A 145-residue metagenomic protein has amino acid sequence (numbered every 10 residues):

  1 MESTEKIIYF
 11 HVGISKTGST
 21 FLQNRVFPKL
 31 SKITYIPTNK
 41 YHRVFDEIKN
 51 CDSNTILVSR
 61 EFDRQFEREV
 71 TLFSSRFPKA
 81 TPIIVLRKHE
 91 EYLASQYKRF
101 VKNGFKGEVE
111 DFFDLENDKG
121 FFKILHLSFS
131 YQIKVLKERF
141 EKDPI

Functional and structural regions predicted by a protein language model:
M1-R64, R76, A80, H89-S95 (+1 more regions): PAPS-dependent sulfotransferase catalytic core
K32, E69-I145: PAPS-dependent sulfotransferase catalytic domain
